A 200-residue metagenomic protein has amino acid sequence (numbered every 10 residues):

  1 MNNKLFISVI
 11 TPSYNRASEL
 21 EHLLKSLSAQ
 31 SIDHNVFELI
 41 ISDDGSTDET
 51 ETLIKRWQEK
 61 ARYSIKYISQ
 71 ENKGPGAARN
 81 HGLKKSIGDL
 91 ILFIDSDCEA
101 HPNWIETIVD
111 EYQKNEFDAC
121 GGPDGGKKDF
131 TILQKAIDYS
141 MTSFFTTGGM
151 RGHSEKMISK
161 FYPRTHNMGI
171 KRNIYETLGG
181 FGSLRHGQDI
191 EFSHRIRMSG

Functional and structural regions predicted by a protein language model:
M1-A29: N-proximal low-complexity "stem/linker" segments adjacent to membrane-targeting elements
L5-S8, E38, E191: Cell-envelope/extracellular polymer assembly enzymes that use nucleotide-activated donors
S26, D43-T52, N72-K73, D95-H101: A conserved acidic beta->alpha catalytic loop
E49, C98-E111, H194: Acidic donor-binding/catalytic loop of UDP-sugar-dependent glycosyltransferases, especially processive GT2
Q70-S86, T107, T165-H166: Glycine-rich, basic loop-to-helix element that forms the pyrophosphate-binding segment of sugar-nucleotide handling
I91: Short aromatic/hydrophobic "clamp" motif used to bind/position activated sugar donors
N103-K135, Y139: Conserved donor NDP-sugar-binding/catalytic core segment of glycosyltransferases
G126, T147-G169, N173, L184-H186 (+2 more regions): A recurrent flexible, glycine/aromatic-enriched loop bordering the glycosyltransferase active site that acts as
